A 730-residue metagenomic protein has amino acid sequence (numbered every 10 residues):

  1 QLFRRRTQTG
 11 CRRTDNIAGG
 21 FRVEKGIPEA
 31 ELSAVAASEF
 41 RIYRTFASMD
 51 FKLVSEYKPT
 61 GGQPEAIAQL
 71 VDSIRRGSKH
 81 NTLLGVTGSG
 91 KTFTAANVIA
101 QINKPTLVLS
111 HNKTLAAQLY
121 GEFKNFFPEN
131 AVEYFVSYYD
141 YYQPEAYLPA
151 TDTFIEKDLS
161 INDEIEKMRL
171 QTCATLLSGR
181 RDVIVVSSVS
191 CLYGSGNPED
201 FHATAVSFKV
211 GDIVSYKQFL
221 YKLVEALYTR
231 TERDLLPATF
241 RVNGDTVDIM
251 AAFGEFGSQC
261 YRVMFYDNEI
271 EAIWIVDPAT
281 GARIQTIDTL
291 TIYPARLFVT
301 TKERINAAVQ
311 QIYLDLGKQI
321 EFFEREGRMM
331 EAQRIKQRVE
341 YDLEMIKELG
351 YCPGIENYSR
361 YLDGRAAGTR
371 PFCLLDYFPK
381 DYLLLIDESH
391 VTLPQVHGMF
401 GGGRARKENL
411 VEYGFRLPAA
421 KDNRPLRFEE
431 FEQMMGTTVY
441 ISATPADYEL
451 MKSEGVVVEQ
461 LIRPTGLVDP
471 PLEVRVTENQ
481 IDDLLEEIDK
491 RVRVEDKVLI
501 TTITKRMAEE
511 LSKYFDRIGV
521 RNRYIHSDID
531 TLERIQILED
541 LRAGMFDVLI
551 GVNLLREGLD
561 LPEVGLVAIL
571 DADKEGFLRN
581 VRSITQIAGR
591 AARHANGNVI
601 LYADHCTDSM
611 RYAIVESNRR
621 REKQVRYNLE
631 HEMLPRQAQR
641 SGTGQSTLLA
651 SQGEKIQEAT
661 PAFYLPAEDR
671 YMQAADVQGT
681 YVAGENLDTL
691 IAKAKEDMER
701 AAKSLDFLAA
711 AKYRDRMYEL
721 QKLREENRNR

Functional and structural regions predicted by a protein language model:
Q1-L2: N-terminal regions encompassing targeting/leader/pre-sequences
R6-T9, R13-N16, G20-D50, K490 (+2 more regions): Acidic, low-complexity intrinsically disordered tails
Y43-T643, T647-A650, M698-R700: ASCE RecA-like P-loop NTPase motor cores that couple ATP hydrolysis to mechanical translocation on nucleic acids
